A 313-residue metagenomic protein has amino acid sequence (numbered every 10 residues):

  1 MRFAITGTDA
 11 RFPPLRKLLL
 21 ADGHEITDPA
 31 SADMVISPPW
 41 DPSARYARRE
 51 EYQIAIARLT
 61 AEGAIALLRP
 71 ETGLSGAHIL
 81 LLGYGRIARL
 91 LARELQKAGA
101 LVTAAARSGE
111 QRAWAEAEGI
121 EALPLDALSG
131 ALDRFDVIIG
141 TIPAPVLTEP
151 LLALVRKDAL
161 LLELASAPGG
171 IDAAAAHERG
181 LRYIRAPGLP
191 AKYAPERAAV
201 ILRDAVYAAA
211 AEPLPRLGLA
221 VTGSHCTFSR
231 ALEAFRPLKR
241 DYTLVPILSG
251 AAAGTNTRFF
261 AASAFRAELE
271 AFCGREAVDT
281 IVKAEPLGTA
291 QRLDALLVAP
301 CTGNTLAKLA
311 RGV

Functional and structural regions predicted by a protein language model:
R2, D33-A77, R185-A186, K192 (+3 more regions): Glycine/serine-rich phosphate-binding loop and adjoining beta1-alpha1 elements at the start of nucleotide-handling
A4-P13, L19, S75-Q96, G223: Glycine-rich adenosine-cofactor-binding loop
A21-H24, K97-L101, D158, L181: Conserved S-adenosyl-L-methionine
G23-D33, G119-R134, V278-T289: Short acidic low-complexity segments
H24-P29, A98-E118, I247, A252-G254: NAD(P)-binding Rossmann-fold cofactor-contacting core
P38, S43-R49, I54, R58-E62 (+12 more regions): Conserved mixed alpha/beta catalytic, RNA-binding, or beta-rich assembly cores of soluble enzyme, regulatory
E118-P190: Rossmann-like adenosine-cofactor binding region
L214-V313: A cross-family phosphate/adenosyl-ligand binding-site feature
